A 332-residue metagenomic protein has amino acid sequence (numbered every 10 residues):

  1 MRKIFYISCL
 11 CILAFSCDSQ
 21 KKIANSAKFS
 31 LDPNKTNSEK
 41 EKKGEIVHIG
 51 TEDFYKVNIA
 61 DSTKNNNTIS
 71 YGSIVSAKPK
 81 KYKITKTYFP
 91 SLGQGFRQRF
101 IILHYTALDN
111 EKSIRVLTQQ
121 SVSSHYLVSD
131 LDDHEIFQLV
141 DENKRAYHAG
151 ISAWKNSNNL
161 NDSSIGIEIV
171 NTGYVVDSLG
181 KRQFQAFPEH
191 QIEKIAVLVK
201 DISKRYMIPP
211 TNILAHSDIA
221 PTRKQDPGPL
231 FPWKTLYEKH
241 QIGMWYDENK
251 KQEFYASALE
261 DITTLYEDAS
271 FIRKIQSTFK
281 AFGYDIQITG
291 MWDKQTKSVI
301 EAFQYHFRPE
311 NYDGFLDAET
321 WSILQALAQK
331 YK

Functional and structural regions predicted by a protein language model:
R2-S8: Sec-dependent signal peptide recognition, specifically the positively charged N-region followed immediately by
L13-S16: C-terminal motif of bacterial Sec signal peptides marking the signal peptidase cleavage site
D18-K21: Bacterial signal peptide processing site
N25-P209: Active-site-adjacent loop/helix surface patches within enzyme catalytic domains that shape the substrate-binding cleft
F89-P90, I114, A153-N156, L179-H190 (+4 more regions): Second-shell loop/turn segments in exported
L127-V128, P229-A256: Acidic, His- and aromatic-enriched active-site or binding-groove loops in soluble protein domains that engage sugars
I208-R223: Acidic/histidine-rich, metal-coordinating catalytic segments
T263-K274, K280-L327: Short acidic, glycine/serine/threonine-rich helix-capping segments at coil-helix boundaries
